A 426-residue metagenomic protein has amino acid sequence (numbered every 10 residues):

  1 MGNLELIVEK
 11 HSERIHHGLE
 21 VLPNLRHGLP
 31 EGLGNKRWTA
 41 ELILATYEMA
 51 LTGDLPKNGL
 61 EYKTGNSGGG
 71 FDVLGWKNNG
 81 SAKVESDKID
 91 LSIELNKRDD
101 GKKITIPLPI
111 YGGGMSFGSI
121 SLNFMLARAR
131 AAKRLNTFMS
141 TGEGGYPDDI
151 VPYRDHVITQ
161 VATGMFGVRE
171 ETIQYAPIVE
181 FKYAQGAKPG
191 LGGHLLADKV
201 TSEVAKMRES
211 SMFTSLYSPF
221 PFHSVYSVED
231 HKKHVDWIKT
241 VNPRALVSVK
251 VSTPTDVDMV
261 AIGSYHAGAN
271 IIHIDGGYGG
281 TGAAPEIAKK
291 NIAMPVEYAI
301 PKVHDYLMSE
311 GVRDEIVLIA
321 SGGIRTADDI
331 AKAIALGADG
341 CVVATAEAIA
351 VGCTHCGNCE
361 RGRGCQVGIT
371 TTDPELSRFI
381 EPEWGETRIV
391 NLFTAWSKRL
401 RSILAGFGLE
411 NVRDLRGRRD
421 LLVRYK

Functional and structural regions predicted by a protein language model:
M1-I110, G114-E203, T387, S397 (+2 more regions): Conserved, well-structured core domains of diverse proteins
N78, K97-D99, L108-I110, S119 (+13 more regions): Solvent-exposed, flexible loop/coil residues
L122, L126, V225-K232, A293-E297 (+3 more regions): Electropositive phosphate-/nucleotide-binding environments in soluble metabolic enzymes
A127-F138, H234-V241, G263-A267, K302-Y306 (+3 more regions): Generic, well-ordered alpha-helical scaffold segments in large soluble proteins
L135-M139, G164-G167, K182-G186, V204-E209 (+4 more regions): Glycine-rich loops and low-complexity Gly/Arg-rich segments that provide flexible linkers or classic glycine-based
T159, Y217-E381: Glycine-rich phosphate/ribose-binding loops and adjacent secondary-structure elements that form binding surfaces
E180-V228, T240, T255: Active-site cores of enzymes that catalyze phosphoryl transfer or operate on phosphate-rich substrates
G352-R419, V423-R424: Active-site or pore-adjacent capping/gating segments
